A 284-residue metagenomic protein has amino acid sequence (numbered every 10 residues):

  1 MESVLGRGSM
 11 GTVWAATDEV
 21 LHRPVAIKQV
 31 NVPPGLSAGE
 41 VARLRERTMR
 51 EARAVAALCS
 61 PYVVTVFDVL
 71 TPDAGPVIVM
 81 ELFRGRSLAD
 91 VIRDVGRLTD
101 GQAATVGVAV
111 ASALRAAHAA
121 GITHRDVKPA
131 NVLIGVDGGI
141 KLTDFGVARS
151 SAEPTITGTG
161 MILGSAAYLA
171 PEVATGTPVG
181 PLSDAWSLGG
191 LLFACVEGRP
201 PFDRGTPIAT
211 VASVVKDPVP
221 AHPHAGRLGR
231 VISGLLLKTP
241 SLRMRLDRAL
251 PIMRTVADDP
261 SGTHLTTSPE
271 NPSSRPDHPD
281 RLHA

Functional and structural regions predicted by a protein language model:
M1-P269: Eukaryotic protein kinase
S273-A284: C-terminal or otherwise distal, non-catalytic regulatory regions appended to signaling enzyme catalytic cores
